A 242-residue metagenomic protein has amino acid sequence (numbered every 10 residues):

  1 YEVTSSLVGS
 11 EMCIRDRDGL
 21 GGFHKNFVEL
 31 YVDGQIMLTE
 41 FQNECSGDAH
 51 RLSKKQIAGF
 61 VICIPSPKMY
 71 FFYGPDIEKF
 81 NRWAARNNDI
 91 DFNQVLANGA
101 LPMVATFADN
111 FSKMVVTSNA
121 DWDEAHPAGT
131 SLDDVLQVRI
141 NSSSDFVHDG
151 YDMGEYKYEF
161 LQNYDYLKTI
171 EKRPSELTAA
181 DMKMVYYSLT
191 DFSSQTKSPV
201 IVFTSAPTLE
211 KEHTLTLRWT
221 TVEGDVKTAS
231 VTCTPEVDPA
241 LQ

Functional and structural regions predicted by a protein language model:
Y1-D16: Single conserved hydrophobic/aromatic residue that forms the stacking wall/gate of nucleotide- or nucleobase-binding
G19-Q242: First exposed extracellular module after export/assembly in secreted or surface-exposed proteins
